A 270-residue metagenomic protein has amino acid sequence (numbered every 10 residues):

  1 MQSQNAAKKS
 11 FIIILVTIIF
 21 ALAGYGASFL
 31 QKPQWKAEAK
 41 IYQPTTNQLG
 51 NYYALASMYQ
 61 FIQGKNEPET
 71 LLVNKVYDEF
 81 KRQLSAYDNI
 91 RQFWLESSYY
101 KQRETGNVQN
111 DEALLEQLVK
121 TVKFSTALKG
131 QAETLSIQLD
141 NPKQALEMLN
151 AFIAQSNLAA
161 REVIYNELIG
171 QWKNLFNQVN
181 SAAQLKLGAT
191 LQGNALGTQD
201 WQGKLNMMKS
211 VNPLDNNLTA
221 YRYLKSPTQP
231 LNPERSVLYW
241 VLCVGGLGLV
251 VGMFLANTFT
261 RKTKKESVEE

Functional and structural regions predicted by a protein language model:
M1-L15, P233-V241: Membrane-entry signal-anchor segments at the cytosolic-membrane interface, especially the N-terminal signal anchor
M1-N5, I19, G24-Y25, R82 (+6 more regions): N-terminal secretory/membrane-targeting helices
F11-A27, G246: Hydrophobic membrane-insertion alpha-helices, especially the h-region of bacterial N-terminal signal peptides
S28-V76, Y221-P227: Short, glycine-rich, amphipathic interfacial segments at transmembrane boundaries or analogous
K40-N47, D140-P142, A151-Q155, T228: Solvent-exposed coil/turn segments that connect beta secondary-structure elements in extracytoplasmic/periplasmic
F80-Q83, D88-Y221: Soluble oligomerization/assembly scaffold segments of membrane-associated complexes
L205-L249: Interfacial amphipathic helix/helix-coil modules that most often lie immediately N-terminal to a transmembrane helix
V237-E270: Juxtamembrane cytosolic face of transmembrane helices
